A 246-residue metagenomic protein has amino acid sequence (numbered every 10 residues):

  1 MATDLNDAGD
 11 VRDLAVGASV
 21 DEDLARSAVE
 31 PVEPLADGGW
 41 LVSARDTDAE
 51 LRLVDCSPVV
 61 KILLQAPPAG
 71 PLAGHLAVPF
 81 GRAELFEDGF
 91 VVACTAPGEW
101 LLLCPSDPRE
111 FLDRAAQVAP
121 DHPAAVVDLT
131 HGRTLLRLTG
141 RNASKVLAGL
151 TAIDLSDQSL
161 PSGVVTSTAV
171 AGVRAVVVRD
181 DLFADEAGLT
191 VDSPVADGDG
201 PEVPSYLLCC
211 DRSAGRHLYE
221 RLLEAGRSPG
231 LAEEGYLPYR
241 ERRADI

Functional and structural regions predicted by a protein language model:
M1-I246: Basic, glycine/lysine-rich polyanion-binding surfaces/domains
